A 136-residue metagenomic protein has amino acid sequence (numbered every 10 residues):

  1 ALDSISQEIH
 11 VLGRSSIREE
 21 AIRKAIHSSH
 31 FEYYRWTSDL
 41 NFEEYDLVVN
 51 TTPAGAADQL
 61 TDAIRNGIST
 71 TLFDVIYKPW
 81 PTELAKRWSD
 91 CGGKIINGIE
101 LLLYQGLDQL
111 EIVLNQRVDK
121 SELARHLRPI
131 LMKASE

Functional and structural regions predicted by a protein language model:
L2-D3, S89: Gly/Ala-rich phosphate-binding loop of Rossmann-like dinucleotide-binding domains, activating on the conserved
I5-H27: NAD(P)-binding Rossmann-fold cofactor-contacting core
S15, G55, L101, A124: Residue-level "edge-of-site" marker
R18-R23, E43-Y45, P81-E83, Q105-D108: Short, charged, surface-exposed secondary-structure boundary motifs
H27-H30, T51, V113-Q116: Short, hinge-like loop/turn segments at secondary-structure boundaries
H30-I95: Rossmann-like adenosine-cofactor binding region
T71-K120, H126: Rossmann-fold NAD(P)-binding glycine/threonine-rich loop
K120-E136: A short, charged, Gly/Pro-tolerant segment at domain boundaries
